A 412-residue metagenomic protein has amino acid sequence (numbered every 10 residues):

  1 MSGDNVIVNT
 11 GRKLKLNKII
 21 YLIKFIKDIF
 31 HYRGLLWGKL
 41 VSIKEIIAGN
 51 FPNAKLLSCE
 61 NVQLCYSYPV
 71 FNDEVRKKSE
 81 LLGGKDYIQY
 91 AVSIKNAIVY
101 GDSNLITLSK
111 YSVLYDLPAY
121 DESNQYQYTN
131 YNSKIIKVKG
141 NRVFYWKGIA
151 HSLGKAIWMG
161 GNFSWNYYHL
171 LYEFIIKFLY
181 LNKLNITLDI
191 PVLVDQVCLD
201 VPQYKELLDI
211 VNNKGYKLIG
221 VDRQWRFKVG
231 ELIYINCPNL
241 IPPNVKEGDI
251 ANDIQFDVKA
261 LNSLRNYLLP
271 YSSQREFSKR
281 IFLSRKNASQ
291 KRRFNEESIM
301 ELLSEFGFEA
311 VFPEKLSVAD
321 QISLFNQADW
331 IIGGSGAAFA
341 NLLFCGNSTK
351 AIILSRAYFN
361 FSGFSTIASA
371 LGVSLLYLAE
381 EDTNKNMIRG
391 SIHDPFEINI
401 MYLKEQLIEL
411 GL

Functional and structural regions predicted by a protein language model:
S2-L412: The feature primarily captures lumenal catalytic ectodomains of type II secretory-pathway glycosyltransferases
